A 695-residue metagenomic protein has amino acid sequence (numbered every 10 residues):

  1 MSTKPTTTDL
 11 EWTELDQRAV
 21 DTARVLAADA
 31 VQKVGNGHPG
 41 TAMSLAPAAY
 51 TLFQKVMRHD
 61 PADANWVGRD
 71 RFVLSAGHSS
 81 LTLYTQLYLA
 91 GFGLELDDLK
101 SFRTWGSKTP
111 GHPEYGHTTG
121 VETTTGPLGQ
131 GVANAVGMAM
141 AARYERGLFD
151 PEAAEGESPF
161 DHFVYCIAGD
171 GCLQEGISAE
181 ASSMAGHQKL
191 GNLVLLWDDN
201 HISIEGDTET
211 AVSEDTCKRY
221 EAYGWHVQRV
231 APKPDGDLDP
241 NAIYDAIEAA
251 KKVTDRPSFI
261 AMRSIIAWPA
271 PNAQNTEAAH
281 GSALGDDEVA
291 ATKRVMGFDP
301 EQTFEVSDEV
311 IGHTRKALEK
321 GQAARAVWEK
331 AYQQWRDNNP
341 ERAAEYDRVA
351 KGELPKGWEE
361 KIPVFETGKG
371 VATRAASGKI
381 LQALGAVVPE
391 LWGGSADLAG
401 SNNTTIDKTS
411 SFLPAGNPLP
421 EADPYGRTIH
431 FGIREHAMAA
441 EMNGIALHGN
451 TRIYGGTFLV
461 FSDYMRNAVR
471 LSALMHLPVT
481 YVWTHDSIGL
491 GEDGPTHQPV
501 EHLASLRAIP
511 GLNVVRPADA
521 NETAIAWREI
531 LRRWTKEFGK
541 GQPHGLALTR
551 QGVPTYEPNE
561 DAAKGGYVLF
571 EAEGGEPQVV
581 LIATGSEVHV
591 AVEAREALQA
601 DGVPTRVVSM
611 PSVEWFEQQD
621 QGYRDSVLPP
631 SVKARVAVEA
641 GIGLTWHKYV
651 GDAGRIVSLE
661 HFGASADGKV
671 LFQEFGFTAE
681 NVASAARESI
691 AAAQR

Functional and structural regions predicted by a protein language model:
S2-F163, T314-P543, G552, K564 (+1 more regions): Thiamine diphosphate
V67-G68, A261-P355, E614: Terminal amphipathic helices with adjacent charged low-complexity linkers/tails
T104-G116, N134, M140, Y144-D161 (+3 more regions): Thiamine diphosphate
C166-I167, L195, G394, R516 (+1 more regions): Residue-level marker for buried hydrophobic side chains located in beta-strands that build the well-ordered beta-sheet
D170, A279, F365-E366: Intrinsically disordered, low-complexity segments enriched in small/flexible residues
G171-I177: Short acidic, Gly/Ser-rich segments with clustered Asp/Glu that frequently serve as metal-coordination loops in enzyme
